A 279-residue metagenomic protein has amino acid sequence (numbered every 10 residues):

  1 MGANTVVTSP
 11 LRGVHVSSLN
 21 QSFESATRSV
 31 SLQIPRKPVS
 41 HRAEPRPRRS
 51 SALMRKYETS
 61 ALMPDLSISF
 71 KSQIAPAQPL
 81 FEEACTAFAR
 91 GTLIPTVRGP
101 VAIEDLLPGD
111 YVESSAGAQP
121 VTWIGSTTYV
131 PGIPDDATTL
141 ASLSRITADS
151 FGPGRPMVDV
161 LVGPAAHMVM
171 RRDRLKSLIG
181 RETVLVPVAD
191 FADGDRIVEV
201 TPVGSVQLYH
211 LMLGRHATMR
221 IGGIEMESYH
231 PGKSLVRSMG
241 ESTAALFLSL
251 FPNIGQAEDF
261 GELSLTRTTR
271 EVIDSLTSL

Functional and structural regions predicted by a protein language model:
G2, V7, P79-E83, F88: Active-site-proximal cofactor/substrate-binding loop regions of enzyme domains
G2-P10, H15-K71, V200-L279: Sequence-level preference for short, compositionally simple segments enriched in small aliphatic or small polar residues
D65-C85: Short, solvent-exposed, low-complexity loop/linker segments
S72, A84-A87, G99, A189: A generic structural signal for ordered alpha-helices
P76, F88-I103: Short, structured beta-strand/loop micro-motifs enriched in basic residues and often containing a Trp
A89-T96, E113-V236: Long beta-strand-rich cores associated with HINT superfamily self-processing modules
E104-Y111: Structural motif
